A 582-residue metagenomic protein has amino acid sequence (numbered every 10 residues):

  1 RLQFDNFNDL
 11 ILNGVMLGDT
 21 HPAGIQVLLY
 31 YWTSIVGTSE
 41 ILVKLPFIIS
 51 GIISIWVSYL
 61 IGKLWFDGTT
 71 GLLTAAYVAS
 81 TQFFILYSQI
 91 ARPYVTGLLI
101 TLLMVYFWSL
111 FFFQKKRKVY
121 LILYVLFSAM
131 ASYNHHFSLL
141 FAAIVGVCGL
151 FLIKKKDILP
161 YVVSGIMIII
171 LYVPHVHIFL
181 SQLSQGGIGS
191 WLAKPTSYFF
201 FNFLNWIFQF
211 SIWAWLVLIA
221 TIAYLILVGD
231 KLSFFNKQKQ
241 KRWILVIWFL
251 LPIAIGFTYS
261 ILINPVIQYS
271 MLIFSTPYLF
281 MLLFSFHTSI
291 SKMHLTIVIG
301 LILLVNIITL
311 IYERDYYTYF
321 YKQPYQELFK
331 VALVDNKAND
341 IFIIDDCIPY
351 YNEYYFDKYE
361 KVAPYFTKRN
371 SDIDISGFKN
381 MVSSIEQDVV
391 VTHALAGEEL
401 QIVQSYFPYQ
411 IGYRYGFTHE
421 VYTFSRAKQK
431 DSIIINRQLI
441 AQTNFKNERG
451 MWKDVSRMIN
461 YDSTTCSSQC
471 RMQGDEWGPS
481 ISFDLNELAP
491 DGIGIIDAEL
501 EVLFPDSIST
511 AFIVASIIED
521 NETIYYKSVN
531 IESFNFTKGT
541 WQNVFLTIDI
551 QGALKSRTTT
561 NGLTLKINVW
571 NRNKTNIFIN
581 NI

Functional and structural regions predicted by a protein language model:
R1-I434: Terminal, non-globular segments
A427-Y461, I582: Extracellular carbohydrate-recognition regions
T443-F445, F483-I513, Q542-G552, I582: Extra-cytoplasmic beta-strand recognition segments
V455-W477: Short carbohydrate-recognition loop motifs
R471-D497, N521-I531: Secreted extracellular polysaccharide-interacting domains
T523-T558, K574: Extracellular carbohydrate recognition and processing domains and analogous Trp-centered ligand-binding platforms
K566-K574: Short beta-strand-plus-loop segments that form exposed binding edges in beta-rich domains
K574-I582: Exposed low-complexity, polar/acidic, P/S/T/G-rich flexible segments that act as propeptides, protease-susceptible
